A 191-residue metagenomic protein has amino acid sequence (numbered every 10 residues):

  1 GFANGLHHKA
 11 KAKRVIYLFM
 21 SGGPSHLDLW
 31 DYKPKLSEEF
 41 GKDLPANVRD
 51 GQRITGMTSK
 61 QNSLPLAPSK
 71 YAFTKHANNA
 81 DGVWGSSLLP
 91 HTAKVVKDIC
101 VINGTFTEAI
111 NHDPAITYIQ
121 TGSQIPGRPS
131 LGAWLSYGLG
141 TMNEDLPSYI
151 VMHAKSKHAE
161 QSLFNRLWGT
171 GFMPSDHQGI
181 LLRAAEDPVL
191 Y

Functional and structural regions predicted by a protein language model:
G1-Y191: Ligand-binding pockets and gating/stacking loops
